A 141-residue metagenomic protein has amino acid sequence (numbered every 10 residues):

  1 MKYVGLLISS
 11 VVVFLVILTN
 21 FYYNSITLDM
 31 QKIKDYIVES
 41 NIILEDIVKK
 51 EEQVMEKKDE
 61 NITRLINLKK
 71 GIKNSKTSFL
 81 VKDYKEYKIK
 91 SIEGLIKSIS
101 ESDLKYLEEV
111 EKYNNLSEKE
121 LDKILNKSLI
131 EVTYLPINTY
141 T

Functional and structural regions predicted by a protein language model:
M1, K49, E56-K57, Y87: Generic cytosolic/nucleocytoplasmic N-terminal low-complexity/intrinsically disordered segments
M1-Y3, I26-T27: Short N-terminal signal/transit or membrane-insertion segments and the immediately adjacent low-complexity/disordered
Y3-F21: Hydrophobic membrane-insertion alpha-helices, especially the h-region of bacterial N-terminal signal peptides
V13-I17, I43-K49, T63, F79-K82 (+1 more regions): N-terminal non-cleavable signal-anchor helices
S25-E56, S98-T141: C-terminal amphipathic alpha-helix
I33, I37-S40, K58-N61, L65 (+2 more regions): Solvent-exposed, acidic/flexible segments
E56-K76, Y140-T141: Amphipathic, non-membrane alpha-helical rod segments
L68-E120: Long, amphipathic, charge-rich alpha-helical segments that form helical bundles/coiled-coils
